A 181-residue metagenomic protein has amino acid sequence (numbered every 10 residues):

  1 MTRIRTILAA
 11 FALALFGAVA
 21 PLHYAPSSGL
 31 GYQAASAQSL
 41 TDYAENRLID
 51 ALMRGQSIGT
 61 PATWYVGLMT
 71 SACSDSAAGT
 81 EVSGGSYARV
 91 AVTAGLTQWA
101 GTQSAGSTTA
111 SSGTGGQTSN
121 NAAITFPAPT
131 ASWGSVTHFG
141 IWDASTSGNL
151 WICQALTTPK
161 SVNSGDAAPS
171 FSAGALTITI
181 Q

Functional and structural regions predicted by a protein language model:
I4-L15, A20-F139, D143-Q181: Small cysteine-rich, disulfide-bonded extracellular modules of the LU/uPAR three-finger superfamily and closely related
